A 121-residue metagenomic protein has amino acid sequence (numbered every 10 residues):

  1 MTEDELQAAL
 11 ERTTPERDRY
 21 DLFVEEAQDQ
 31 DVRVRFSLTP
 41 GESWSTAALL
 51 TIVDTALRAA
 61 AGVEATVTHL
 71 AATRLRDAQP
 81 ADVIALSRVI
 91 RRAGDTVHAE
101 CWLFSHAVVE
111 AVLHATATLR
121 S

Functional and structural regions predicted by a protein language model:
M1, G62, H69, R76-P80 (+1 more regions): HotDog/MaoC-like acyl-thioester-processing domains
M1-S37: Non-catalytic linker/capping segments at the edges of enzyme domains
P15-R19, A65, G94-T96: Short solvent-exposed loop/turn micro-motifs enriched in small/polar/acidic residues
D18-V24, T68-R74, A85-L86: Short structured motifs
Q30-V32, A78-V83: A short, glycine/Asx- and small/polar-enriched loop/turn that sits immediately N-terminal to a beta-strand
F36-T46: A short interface-forming secondary-structure element
W44-V67: Active-site helix/loop of acyl-thioester processing domains in fatty-acid/polyketide metabolism, spanning hotdog-fold
